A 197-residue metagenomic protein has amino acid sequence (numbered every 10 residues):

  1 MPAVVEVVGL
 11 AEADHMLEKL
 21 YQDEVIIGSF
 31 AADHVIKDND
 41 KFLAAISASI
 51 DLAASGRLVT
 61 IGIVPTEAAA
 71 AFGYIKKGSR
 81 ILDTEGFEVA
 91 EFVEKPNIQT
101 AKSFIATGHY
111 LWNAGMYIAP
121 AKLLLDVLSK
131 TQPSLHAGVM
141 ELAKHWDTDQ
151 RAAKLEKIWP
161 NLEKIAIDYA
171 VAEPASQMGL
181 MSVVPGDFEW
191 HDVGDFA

Functional and structural regions predicted by a protein language model:
P2, E6-D83, A119, S129-Q132: Conserved beta-loop-beta/alpha segment of the NTase-like Rossmann-fold superfamily that binds/positions NTPs
P65, F72-A197: Catalytic core of tubulin tyrosine ligase-like
